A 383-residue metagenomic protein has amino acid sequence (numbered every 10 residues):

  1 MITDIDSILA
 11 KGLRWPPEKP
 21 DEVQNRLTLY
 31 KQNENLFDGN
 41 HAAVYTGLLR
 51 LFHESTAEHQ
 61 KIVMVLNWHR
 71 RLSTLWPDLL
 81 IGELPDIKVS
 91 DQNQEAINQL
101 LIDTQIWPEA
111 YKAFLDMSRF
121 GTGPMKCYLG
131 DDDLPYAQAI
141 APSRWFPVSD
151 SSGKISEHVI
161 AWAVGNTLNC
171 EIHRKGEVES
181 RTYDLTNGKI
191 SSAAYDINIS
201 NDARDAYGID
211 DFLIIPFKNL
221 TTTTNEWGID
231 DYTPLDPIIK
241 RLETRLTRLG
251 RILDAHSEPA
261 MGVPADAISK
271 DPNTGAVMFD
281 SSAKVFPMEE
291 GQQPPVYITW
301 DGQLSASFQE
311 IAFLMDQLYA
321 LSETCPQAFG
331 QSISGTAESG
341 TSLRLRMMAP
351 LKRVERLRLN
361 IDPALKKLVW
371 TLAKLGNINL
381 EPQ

Functional and structural regions predicted by a protein language model:
M1-F37, G188-W227, L242: N-terminal start-of-domain structural block
M1-R144, S149, G153-K154: Extended, helix-rich architectural segments
R26-L48, A161-Y195, K284-V296: An N-terminal domain-start capping segment
I87-D91, D103-P108, I229-I239, E243 (+3 more regions): Generic detection of long, well-ordered alpha-helical segments
W107-G121, M125-K126, L249-D254, E258 (+1 more regions): C-terminal amphipathic alpha-helical
K112, S118-R119, P124-W227: Extended, regular secondary-structure scaffolds
I197-S342: Extended, charged amphipathic alpha-helical segments
